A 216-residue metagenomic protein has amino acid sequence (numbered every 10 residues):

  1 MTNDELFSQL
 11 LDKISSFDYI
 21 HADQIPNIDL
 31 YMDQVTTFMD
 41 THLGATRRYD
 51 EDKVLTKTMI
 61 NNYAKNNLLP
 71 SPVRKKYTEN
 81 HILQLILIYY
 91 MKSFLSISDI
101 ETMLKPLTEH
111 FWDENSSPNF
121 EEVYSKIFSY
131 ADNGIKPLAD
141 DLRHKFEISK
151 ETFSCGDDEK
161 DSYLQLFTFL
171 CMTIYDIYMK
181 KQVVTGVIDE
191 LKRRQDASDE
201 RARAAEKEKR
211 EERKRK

Functional and structural regions predicted by a protein language model:
T2-F111: Basic helix-turn-helix/winged-helix DNA-binding cores and closely related short helical interaction motifs
P106, H110-K216: Intrinsically disordered, low-complexity, charge-dense segments enriched in Lys/Arg and Glu/Asp interspersed
